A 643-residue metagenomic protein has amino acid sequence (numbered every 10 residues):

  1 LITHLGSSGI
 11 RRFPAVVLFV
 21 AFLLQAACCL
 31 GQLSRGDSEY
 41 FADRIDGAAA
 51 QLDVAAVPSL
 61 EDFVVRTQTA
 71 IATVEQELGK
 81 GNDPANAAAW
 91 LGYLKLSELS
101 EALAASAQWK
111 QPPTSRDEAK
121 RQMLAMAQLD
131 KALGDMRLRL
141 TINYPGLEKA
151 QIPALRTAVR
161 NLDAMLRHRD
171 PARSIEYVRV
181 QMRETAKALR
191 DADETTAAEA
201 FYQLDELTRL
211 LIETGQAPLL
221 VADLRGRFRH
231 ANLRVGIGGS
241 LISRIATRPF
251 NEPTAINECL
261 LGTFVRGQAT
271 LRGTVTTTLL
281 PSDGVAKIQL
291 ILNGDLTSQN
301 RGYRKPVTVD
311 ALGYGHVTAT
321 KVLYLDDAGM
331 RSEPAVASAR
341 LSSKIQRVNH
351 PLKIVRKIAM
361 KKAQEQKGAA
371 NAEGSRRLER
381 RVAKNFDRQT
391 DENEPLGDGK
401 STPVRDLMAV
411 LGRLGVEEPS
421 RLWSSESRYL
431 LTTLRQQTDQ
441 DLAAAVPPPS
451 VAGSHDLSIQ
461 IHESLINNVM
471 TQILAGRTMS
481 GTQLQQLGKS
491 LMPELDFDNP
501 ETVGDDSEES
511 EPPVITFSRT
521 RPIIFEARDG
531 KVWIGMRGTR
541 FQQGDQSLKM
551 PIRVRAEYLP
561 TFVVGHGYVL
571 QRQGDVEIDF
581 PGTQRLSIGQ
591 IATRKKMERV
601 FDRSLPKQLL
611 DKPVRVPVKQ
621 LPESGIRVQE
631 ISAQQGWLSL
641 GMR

Functional and structural regions predicted by a protein language model:
L1-R11: N-terminal secretory signal peptides that target proteins for export/translocation
V16-A26: Bacterial N-terminal signal peptides
A27-G31: Sec/Tat signal peptide C-region and signal peptidase I cleavage site
L33-I245, K361-Q573, D579-R643: Extended, low-charge, aliphatic-rich alpha-helical segments
S38-R44, Q128, A319-A337, K344 (+1 more regions): Short charge-dense sequence patches
P84-G146, R248-M330, A363: Post-signal peptide N-terminal segment of secreted/secretory-pathway proteins
G294-L296, D327-G329, V336-A337, L341-I345 (+2 more regions): A broadly conserved detector of short glycine/acidic/proline-rich loop/turn motifs that flank catalytic sites and bind
G329-A363: Short acidic, glycine/tyrosine-flanked loop/strand segments centered on an H-E-D-like triad
